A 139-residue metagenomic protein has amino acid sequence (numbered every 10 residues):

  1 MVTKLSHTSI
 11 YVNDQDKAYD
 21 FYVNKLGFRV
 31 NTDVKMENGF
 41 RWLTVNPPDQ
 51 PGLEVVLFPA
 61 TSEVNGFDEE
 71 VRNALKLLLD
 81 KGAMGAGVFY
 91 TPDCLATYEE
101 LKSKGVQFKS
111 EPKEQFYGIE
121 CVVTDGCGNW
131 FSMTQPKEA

Functional and structural regions predicted by a protein language model:
M1, I10, D33, R41-N46 (+1 more regions): Vicinal oxygen chelate
V2, Y11-S62: Core segments of cupin and vicinal oxygen chelate
L5-H7, G82-A86: Eukaryotic phosphotyrosine signaling hubs
N31, R72-L77: Short, P/G- and charge-enriched loop/turn segments at secondary-structure junctions
F58-E63, D68-V71, S110, E114 (+1 more regions): Acetyl-CoA-dependent GNAT
E63, L77-L78: Arg/Lys-rich, alpha-helical DNA-contact motif
V71-A74, G85-G87: Short, flexible segments with low predicted structural confidence
